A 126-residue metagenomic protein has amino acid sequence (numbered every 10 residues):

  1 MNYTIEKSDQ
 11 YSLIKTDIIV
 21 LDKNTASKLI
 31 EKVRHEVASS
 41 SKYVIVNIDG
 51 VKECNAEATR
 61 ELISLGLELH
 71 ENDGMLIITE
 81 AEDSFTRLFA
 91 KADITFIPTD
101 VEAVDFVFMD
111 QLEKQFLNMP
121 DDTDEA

Functional and structural regions predicted by a protein language model:
M1-I5, M119-A126: Non-catalytic signal-transmission and effector/linker regions of two-component phosphorelay proteins
M1-L13, K42-N55, V107-Q111: Charged, low-complexity, helix/coiled-coil-prone segments
N2-H35: STAS-typified acidic loop motif
V20, G66-L67, D122-A126: Amphipathic, soluble alpha/beta structural segments
L29-E31, H35-I94: Amphipathic alpha-helical interaction surfaces in cytosolic regulatory modules
L88-F106: C-terminal structural segments of small proteins and small subunits
V101-T123: A charged, well-structured terminal subsegment
